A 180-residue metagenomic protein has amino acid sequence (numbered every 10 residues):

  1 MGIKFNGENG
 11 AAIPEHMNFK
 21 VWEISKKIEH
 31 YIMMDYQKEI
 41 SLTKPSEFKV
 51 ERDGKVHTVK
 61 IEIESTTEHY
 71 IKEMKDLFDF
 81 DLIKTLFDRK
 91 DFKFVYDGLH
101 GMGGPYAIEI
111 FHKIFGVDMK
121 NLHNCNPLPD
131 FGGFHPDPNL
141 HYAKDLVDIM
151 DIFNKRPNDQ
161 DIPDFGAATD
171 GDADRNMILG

Functional and structural regions predicted by a protein language model:
M1, M150-G180: Glycine-rich phosphate-binding loop
G2-Q160: Gly/Ser/Thr-enriched, mixed-charge loops and adjacent short helices that form phosphate/oxyanion-binding elements
